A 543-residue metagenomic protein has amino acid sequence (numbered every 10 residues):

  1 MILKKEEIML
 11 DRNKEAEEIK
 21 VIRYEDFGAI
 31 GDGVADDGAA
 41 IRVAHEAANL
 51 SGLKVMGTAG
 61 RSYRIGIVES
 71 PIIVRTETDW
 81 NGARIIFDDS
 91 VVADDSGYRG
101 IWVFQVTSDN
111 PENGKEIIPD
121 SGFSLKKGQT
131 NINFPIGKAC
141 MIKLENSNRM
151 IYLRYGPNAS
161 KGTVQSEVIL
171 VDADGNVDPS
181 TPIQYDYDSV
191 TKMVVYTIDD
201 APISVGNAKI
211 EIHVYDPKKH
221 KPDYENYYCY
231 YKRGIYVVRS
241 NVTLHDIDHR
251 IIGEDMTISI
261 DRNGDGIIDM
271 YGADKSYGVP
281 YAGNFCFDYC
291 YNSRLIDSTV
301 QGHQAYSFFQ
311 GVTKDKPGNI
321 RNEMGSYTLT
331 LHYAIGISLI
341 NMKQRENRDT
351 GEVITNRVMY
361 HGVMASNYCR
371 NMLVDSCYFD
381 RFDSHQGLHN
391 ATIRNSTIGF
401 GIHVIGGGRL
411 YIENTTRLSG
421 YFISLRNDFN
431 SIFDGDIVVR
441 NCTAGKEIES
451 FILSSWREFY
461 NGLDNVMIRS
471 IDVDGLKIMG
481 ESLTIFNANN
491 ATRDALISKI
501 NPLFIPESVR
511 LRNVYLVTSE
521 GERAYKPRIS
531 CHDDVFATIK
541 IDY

Functional and structural regions predicted by a protein language model:
M1-Y543: Extracellular/periplasmic carbohydrate-active domains that bind, remodel, or depolymerize complex polysaccharides
